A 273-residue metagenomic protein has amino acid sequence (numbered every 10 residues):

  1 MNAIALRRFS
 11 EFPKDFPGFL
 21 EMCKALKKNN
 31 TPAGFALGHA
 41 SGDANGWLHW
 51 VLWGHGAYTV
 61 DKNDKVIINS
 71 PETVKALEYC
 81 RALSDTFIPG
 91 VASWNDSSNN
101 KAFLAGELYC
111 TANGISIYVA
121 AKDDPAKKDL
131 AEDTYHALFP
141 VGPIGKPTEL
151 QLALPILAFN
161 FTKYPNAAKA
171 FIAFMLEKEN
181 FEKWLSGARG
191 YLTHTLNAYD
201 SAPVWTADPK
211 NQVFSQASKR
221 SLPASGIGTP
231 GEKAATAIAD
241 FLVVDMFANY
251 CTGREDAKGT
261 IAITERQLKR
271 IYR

Functional and structural regions predicted by a protein language model:
N2-I4, Q151-P165: A bilobed periplasmic-binding-protein/Venus flytrap-type ligand-binding module shared by bacterial periplasmic
K14-E21, G90-A105: Short helix-initiation/N-cap motifs at beta->coil->alpha
P17-V66, E72, L108: Extracytoplasmic/periplasmic solute-binding protein
L20-L26, N63-A92, Y135, F139: Glycine-centered hinge/linker elements that transmit conformational signals in sensory and ligand-binding systems
C23, N30-T31, F174-L196: Periplasmic-binding protein-like
G34-F35, A57-A76, D123-D129, L138-T148 (+2 more regions): Short, solvent-exposed loop/beta-turn-alpha elements that line the ligand-binding surface or hinge of extracytoplasmic
Y109-G114: Paired acidic/hydrophobic, glycine-rich loop segments that form the ligand-binding mouth/hinge of periplasmic-binding
T134-L138, S186-N249: Long, aromatic- and glycine/proline-rich binding clefts that accommodate carbohydrate-like moieties
